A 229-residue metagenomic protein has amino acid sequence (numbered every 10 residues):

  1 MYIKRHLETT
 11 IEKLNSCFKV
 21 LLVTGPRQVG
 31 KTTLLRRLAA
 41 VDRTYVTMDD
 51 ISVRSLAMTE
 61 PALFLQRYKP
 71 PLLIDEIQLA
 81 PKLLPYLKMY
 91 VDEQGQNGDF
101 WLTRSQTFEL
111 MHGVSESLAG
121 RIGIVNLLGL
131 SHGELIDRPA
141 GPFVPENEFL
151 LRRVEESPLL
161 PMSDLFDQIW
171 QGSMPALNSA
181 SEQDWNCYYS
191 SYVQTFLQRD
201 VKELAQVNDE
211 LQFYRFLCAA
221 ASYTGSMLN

Functional and structural regions predicted by a protein language model:
M1-N15: Pre-Walker A adenine-sensing motif
V23: Hydrophobic anchor at the beta1->P-loop junction of P-loop NTPases
K31: Conserved lysine of the Walker
L34, L38: Hydrophobic positions on the alpha1 helix immediately C-terminal to the Walker A/P-loop
R43-P71: Short glycine-rich substrate-engagement loop in P-loop NTPases that contacts/grips substrate
L84-F108, H112-S117: Conserved catalytic/switch belt of AAA+ P-loop NTPases
F108-I124, I136-G141: Short regulatory helix/loop adjacent to the ATP-binding pocket of P-loop NTPases
D137-N229: Interdomain hinge/linker elements that couple catalytic modules in large macromolecular machines
